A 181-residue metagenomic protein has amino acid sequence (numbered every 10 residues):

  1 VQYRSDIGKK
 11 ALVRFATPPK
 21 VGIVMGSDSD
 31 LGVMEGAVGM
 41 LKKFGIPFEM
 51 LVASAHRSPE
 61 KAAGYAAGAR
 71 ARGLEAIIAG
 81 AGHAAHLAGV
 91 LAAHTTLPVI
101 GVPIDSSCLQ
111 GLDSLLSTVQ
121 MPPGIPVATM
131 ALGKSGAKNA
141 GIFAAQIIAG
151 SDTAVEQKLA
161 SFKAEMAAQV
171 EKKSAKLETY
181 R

Functional and structural regions predicted by a protein language model:
Q2-Y3: Low-complexity, intrinsically disordered or signal/transmembrane-proximal segments
P18-R57: Glycine-rich phosphate/diphosphate-binding loop of Rossmann-like nucleotide-binding domains
P19, M25-G32, L112-R181: C-terminal binding/interaction regions
M25, V52-S54, A81, V102-D105 (+1 more regions): Short beta->alpha connector loops at strand-helix junctions that form conserved, small/polar/Pro-enriched
D30-E35, S58-A62, A81-V90, L109-L112 (+1 more regions): Short glycine/serine/threonine-rich phosphate/pyrophosphate-binding segments that cradle anionic phosphate groups
M50-A71: N-terminal beta-loop-helix "entrance" segment that forms/cooperates in small-molecule cofactor or anionic ligand
Y65-S107: Glycine-rich phosphate-binding loop
